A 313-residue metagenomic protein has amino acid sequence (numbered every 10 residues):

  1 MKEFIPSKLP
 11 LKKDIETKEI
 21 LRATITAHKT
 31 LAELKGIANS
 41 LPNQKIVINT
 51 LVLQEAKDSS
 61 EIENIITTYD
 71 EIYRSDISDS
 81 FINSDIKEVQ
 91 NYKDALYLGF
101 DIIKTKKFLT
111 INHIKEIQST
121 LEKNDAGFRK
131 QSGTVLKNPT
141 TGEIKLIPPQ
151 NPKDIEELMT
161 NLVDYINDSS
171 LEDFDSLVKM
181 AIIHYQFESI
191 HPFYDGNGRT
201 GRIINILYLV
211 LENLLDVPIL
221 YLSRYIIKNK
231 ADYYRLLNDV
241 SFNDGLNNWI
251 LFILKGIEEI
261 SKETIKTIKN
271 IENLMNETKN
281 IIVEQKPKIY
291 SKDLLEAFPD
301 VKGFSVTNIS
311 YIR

Functional and structural regions predicted by a protein language model:
M1-R313: FIC/Doc superfamily catalytic core
